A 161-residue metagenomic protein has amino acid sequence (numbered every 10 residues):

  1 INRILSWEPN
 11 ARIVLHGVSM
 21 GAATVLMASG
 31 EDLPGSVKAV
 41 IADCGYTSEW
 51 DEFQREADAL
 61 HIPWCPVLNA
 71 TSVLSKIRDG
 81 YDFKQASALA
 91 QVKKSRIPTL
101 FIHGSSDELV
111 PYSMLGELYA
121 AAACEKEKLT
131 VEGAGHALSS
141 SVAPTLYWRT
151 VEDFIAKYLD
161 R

Functional and structural regions predicted by a protein language model:
I1-A11: Conserved acidic catalytic loop of the alpha/beta-hydrolase fold
G17-V25: Gly/Ala-rich beta-loop-alpha elbow adjacent to hydrolase catalytic centers
M27-Y81: Hydrolase active-site cap/lid region
A88, I97, P111-A120: Short alpha-helix in the alpha/beta-hydrolase fold that links the catalytic acid
S95-R96, F101-H103, D107: Short beta-strand/loop motif that positions the catalytic acidic residue of the alpha/beta-hydrolase fold
S105-V110, A137-L138: Acidic catalytic loop of the alpha/beta-hydrolase fold
A120-A137: Catalytic histidine neighborhood in serine/cysteine hydrolases with alpha/beta-hydrolase-type architecture
A134-W148: Catalytic histidine-centered segment of alpha/beta-hydrolase-like enzymes
